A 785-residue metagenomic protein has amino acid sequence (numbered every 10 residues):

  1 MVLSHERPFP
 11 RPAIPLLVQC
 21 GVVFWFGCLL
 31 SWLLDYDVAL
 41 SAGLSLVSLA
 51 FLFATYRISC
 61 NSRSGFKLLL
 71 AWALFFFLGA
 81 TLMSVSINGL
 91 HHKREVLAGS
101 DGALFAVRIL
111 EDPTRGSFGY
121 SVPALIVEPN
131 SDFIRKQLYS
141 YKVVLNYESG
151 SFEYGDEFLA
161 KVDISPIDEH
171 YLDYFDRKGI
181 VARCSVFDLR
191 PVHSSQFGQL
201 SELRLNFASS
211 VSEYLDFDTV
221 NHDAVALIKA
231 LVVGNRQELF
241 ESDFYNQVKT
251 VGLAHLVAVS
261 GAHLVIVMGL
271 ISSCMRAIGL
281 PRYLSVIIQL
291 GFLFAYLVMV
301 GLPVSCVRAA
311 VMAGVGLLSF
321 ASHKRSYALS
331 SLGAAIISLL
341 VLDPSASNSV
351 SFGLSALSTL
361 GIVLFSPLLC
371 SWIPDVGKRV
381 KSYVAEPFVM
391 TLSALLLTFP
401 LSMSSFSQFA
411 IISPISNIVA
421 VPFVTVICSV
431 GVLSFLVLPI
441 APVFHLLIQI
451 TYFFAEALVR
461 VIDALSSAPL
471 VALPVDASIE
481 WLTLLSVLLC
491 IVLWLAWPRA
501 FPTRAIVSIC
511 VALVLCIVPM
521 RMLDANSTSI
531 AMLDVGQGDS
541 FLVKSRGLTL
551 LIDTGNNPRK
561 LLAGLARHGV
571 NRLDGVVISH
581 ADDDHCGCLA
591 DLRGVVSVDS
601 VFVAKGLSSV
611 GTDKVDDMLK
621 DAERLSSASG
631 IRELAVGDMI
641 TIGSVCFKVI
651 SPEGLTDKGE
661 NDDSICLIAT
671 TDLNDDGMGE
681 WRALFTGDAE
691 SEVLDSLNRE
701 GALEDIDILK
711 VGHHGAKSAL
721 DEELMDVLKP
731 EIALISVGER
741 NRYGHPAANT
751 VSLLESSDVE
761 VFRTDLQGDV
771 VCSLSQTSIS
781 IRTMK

Functional and structural regions predicted by a protein language model:
M1-L34, S319-F320, L433-A464: Hydrophobic alpha-helical segments
M1-V96, I180-S185, F207, R308: N-terminal leader/targeting segments
V2-I14, V18-V22, C28, R177-A310 (+7 more regions): Aromatic-rich juxtamembrane segments at the membrane interface
V2-R11, F76-H255, A563, R572 (+4 more regions): Membrane-interface helix/helix-cap signal primarily in integral membrane proteins
Q19, G27, C184, F240-S413 (+5 more regions): Hydrophobic alpha-helical transmembrane segments in multi-pass membrane proteins
G27, V107, S351, T398 (+3 more regions): Residue-level signal for inorganic ion chemistry
D37, Y120, N130-S131, Y147-K161 (+5 more regions): Non-globular, low-confidence helical/coil segments that flank catalytic cores
G361-L470, E731-S736: Alpha-helical transmembrane segments of multi-pass integral membrane proteins
